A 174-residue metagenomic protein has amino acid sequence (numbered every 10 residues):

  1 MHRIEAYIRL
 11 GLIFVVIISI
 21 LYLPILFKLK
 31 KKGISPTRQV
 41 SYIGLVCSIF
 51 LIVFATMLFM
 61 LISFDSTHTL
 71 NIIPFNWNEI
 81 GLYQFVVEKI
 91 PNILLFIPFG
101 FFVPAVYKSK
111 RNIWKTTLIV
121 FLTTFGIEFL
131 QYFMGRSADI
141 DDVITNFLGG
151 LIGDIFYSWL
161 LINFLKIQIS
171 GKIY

Functional and structural regions predicted by a protein language model:
M1-I140, D154-Y174: Bulky hydrophobic segments
